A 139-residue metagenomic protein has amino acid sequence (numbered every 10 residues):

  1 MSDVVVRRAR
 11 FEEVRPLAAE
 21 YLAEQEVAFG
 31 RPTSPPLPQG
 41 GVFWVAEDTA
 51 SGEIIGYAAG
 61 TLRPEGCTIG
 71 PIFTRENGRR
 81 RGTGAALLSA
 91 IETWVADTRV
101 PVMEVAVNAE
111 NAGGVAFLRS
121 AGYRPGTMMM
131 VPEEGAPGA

Functional and structural regions predicted by a protein language model:
M1-D3, G138-A139: Actinobacteria-biased recognition of intrinsically disordered, low-complexity terminal regions
R8-G70, R75, L88, V131-G135: Acetyl-CoA-dependent GNAT
L62, V107-A109: A cross-domain feature marking catalytic cores of carbohydrate-active enzymes and several ubiquitous metabolic/repair
R75-N77, R81, A109-E110: Active-site acidic-Proline motif in GNAT/NAT acetyltransferases
G78, G82-A90: Conserved acetyl-CoA pyrophosphate-binding loop and the N-cap/start of the following alpha-helix in GNAT-like
A85, D97, A109-T127, P132 (+1 more regions): Conserved active-site alpha-helix within GNAT-family acetyltransferase domains
V95-V107: Conserved GNAT acetyl-CoA-binding A-motif
